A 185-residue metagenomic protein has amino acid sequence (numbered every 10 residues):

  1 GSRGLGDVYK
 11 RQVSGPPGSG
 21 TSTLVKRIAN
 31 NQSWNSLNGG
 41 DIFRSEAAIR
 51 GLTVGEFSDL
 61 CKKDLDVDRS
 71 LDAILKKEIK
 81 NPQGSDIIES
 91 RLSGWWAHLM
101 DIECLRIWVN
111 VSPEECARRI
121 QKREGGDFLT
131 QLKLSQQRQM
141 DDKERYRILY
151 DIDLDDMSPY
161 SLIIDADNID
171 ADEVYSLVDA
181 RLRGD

Functional and structural regions predicted by a protein language model:
G1-Y9: Single conserved hydrophobic/aromatic residue that forms the stacking wall/gate of nucleotide- or nucleobase-binding
V13: Hydrophobic anchor at the beta1->P-loop junction of P-loop NTPases
P16: P-loop (Walker A) phosphate-binding loop of NTP-binding proteins
T21: Conserved lysine of the Walker
L24: Hydrophobic positions on the alpha1 helix immediately C-terminal to the Walker A/P-loop
G39-L99, P113-E115, G125-T130, M140: ATP-dependent small-molecule kinase phosphotransfer cores that center on conserved nucleotide phosphate-binding segments
L65, F128-L177: Small-molecule kinase domains that catalyze NTP-dependent phosphoryl transfer to phosphate-bearing small molecules
D101-R123, L134: Conserved phosphate-donor/acceptor-positioning beta-strand/loop module used by diverse small-molecule
